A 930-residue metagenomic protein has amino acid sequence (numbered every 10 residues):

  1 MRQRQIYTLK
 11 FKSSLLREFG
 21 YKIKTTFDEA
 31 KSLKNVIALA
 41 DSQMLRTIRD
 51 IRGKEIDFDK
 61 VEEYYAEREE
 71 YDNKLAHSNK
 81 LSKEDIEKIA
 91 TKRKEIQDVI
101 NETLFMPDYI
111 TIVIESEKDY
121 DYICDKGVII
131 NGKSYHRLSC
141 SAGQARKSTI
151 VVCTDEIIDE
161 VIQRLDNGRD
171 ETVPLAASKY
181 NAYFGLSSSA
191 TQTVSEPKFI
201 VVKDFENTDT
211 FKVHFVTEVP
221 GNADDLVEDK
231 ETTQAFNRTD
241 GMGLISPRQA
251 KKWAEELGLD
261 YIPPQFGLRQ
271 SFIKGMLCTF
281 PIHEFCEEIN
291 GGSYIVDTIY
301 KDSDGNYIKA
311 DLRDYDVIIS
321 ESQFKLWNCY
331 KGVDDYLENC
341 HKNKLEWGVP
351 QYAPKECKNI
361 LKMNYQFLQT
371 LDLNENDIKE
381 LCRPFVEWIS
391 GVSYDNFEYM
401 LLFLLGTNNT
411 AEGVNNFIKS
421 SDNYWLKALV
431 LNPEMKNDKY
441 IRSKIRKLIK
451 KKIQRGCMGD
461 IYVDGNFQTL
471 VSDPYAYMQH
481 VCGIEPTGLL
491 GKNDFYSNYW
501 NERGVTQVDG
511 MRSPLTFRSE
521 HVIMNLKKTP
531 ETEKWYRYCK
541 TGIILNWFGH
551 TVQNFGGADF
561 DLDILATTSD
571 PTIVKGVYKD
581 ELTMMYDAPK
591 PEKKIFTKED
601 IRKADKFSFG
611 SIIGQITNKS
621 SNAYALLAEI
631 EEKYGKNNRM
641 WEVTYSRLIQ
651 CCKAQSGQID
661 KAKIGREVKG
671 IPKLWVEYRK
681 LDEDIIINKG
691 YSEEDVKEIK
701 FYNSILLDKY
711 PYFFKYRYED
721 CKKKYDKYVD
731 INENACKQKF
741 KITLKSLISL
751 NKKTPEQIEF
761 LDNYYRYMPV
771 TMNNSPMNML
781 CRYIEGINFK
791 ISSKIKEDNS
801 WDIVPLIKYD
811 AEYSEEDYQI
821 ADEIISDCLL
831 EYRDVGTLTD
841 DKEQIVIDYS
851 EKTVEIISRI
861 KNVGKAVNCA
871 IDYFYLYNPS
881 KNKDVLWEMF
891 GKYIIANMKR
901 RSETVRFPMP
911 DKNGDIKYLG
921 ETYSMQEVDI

Functional and structural regions predicted by a protein language model:
M1-G556, T572-K575, K594-I930: Conserved small-residue
I564-T567: A short beta-strand element within the Helicase C-terminal
S569-I595: Compositionally biased, low-complexity linear motifs
